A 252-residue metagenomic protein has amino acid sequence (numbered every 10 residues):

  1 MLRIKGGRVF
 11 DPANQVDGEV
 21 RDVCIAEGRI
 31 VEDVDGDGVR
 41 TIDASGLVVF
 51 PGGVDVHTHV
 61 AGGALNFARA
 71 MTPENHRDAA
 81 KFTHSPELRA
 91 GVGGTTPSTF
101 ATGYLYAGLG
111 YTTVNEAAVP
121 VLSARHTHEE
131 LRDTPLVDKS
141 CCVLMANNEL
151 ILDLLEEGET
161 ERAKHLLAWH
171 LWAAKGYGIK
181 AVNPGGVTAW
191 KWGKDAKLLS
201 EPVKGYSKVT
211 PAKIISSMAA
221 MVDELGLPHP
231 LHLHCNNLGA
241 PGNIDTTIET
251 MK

Functional and structural regions predicted by a protein language model:
M1-V39, D43-F50: N-terminal metal-binding scaffold of metallo-dependent hydrolase/deaminase domains
R3, G52-V54, L231: Residue-level marker for buried hydrophobic side chains located in beta-strands that build the well-ordered beta-sheet
A13, D33, A64, A124 (+1 more regions): Glycine/Thr-rich phosphate-binding loops of Rossmann-like dinucleotide-binding domains
L47-E130: Metal-associated gating/positioning segment near the N- to mid-region
A70-G94, L155-R162, W192-V209: Charged, glycine/proline-rich intrinsically disordered loops and linkers
T83-A90, T99-R125, P135-I151, K175-G193 (+3 more regions): Divalent metal-dependent hydrolysis catalytic cores, especially in the metallo-beta-lactamase
H128-L136, T247-K252: Short, surface-exposed basic-aromatic patches at helix termini and helix-loop junctions that form
E159-N183, V187-K252: Histidine/acidic residue-rich metal-binding segments in metalloenzymes
